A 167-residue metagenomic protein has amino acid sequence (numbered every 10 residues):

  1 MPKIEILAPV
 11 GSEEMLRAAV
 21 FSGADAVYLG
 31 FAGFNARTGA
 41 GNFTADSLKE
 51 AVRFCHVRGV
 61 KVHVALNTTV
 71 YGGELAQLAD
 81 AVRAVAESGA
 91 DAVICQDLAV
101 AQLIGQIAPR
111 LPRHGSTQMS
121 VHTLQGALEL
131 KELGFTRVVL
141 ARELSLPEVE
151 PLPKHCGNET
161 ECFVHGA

Functional and structural regions predicted by a protein language model:
P2-Y28: N-terminal basic/disordered segments at the start of proteins
L7, Y28, H63, I94 (+2 more regions): Conserved beta-strand positions in the central sheet of alpha/beta enzyme cores
V10-E14, G33, L66-G72, L98-V100 (+3 more regions): Active-site-proximal loop/turn and secondary-structure-junction residues that shape catalytic pockets, frequently
A19, D97, L130, L152 (+1 more regions): Conserved, mostly hydrophobic/aromatic
G23-V27, E87-D91, I107-H114, E129-V138 (+1 more regions): Glycine-enriched alpha-helix->loop->beta-strand junction motifs that scaffold or abut catalytic
V27-S47, A65-E74: Glycine-rich, proline-tolerant flexible connector loops at the mouths of alpha/beta enzymes
N42-A65, L103-G115, V149-H165: Alpha-helix-loop-beta-strand connector modules within alpha/beta enzyme cores
F54, V60-E129: N-terminal active-site wall of soluble small-molecule enzyme domains
